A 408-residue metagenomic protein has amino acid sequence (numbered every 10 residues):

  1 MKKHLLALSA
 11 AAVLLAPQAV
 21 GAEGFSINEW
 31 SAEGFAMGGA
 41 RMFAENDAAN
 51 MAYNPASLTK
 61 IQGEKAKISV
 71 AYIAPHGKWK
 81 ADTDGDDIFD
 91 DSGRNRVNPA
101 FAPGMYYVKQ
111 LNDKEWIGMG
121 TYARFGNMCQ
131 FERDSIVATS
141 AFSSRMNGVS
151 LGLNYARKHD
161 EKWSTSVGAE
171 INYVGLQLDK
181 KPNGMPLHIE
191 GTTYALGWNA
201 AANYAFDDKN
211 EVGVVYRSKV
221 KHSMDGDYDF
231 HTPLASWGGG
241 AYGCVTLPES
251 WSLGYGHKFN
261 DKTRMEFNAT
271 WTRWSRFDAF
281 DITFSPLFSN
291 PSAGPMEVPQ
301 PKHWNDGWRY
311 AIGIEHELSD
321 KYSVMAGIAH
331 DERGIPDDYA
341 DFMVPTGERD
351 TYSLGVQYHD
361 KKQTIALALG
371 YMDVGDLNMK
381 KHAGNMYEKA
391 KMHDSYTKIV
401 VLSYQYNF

Functional and structural regions predicted by a protein language model:
M1-G21: Gram-negative bacterial Sec-dependent N-terminal signal peptides
A12, P55-L58, A71, D84-D91: Beta-barrel outer-membrane channel/assembly domains of diderm bacteria
V20-A22, A32-G39, N46-D47, Y53: Residue-level signal for pocket-adjacent positions within structured domains
E23-F35, D86-S92, A100-F408: Outer-membrane beta-barrel porins/channels
S26-R41, T59-K78: Transmembrane beta-strand segments of Gram-negative outer membrane beta-barrel proteins
G39-N46, P75-N98: Surface-exposed strand-loop-strand hairpins of Gram-negative outer-membrane beta-barrel proteins
M42-E45, A49-E64, Y107-K114, H159: Outer-membrane beta-barrel pore proteins
